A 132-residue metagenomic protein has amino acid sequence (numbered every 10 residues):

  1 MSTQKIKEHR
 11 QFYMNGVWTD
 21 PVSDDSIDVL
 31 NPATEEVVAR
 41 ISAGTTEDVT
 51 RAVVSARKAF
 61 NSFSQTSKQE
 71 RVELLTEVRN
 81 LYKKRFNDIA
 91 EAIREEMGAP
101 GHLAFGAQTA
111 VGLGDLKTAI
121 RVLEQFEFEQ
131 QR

Functional and structural regions predicted by a protein language model:
M1-R132: N-terminal Rossmann-like NAD(P)+-binding subdomain of aldehyde/semialdehyde dehydrogenases
